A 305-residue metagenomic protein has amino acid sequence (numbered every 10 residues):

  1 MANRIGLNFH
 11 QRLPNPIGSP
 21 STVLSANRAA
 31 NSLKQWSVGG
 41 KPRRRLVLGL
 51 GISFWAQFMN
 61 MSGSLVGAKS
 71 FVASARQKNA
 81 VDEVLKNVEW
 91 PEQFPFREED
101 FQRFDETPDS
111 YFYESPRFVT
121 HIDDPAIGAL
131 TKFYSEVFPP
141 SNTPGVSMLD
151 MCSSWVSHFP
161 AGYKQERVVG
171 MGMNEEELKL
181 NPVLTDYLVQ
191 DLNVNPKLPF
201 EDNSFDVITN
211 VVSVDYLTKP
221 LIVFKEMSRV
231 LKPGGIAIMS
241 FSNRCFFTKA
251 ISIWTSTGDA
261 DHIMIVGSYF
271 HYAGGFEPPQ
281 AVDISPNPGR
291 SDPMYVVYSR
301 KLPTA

Functional and structural regions predicted by a protein language model:
M1-G40: N-terminal chloroplast transit peptides
S32-F54: N-terminal secretory signal peptides and thylakoid transit peptides that target proteins across membranes
W55-G67, V72-T143: Class I SAM-dependent methyltransferase Rossmann-like catalytic core, especially the SAM/SAH-binding loop
P125-P199: Class I SAM-dependent methyltransferase SAM/SAH-binding core
D206-L221: A short SAM/SAH-binding and catalytic strip from SAM-dependent methyltransferases
L221-I236: A short glycine-rich, Lys/Arg-flanked "PGG" loop and its adjoining helix->strand segment in the class I
I236-S268: Conserved class I S-adenosyl-L-methionine
G274-G275, D283-A305: Core SAM-dependent methyltransferase catalytic element
